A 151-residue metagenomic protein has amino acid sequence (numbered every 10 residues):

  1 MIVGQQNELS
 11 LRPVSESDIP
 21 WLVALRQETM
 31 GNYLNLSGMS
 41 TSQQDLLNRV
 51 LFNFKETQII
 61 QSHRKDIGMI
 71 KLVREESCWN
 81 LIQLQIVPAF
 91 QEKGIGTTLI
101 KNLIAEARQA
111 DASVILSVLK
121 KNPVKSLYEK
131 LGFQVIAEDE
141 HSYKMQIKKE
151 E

Functional and structural regions predicted by a protein language model:
L9-A24: A short beta-loop-alpha structural element at the N-terminal edge of CoA-dependent acyl/N-acetyltransferase catalytic
Q27-R49, N53-K55: Conserved GNAT-fold acetyl-CoA-binding loop/helix
I59, K65-V73, N80-Q85: Conserved beta-strand in the GNAT
V73-I82, Q91, D139-H141: A conserved beta-turn-beta hairpin within the catalytic core of GNAT-like acetyltransferases that forms part
L84-Q91, V118: A short, internal acetyl-CoA/4′-phosphopantetheine-binding micro-motif in the GNAT/acyltransferase core
E92-A105, K130: Conserved acetyl-CoA-binding loop-helix of GNAT-fold acetyltransferases
T97, K121-E138: Conserved active-site alpha-helix within GNAT-family acetyltransferase domains
A107-L119: Conserved GNAT acetyl-CoA-binding A-motif
